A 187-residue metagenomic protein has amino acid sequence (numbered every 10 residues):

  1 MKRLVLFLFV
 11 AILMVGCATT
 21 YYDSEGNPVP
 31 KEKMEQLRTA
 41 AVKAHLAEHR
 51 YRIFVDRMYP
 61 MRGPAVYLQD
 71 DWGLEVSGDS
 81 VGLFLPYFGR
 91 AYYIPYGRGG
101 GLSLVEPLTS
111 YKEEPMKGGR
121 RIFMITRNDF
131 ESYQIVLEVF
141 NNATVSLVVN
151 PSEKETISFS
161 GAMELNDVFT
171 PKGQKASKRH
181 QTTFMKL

Functional and structural regions predicted by a protein language model:
M1-C17: Sec-dependent bacterial lipoprotein signal peptides
V15-M34: Bacterial Sec signal peptide processing site at the extreme N-terminus
A18, A91, K172, T182-L187: Compositionally biased low-complexity repeats
G26, T109-K178, K186-L187: Helix-rich interaction surfaces within compact, conserved domain-sized segments that mediate assembly or partner
P28, E32-P95, F159, P171-G173 (+1 more regions): N-terminal secretory signal peptides
L46-E48, L104, F140: A generic structural signal for short, non-catalytic loop/turn and secondary-structure boundary residues
V76-L83, E106-G118: A short, hydrophobic secondary-structure junction motif
A91-Y111: A low-complexity, Ser/Thr/Gly/Pro-enriched, surface-exposed linker/loop concept that marks segments flanking
